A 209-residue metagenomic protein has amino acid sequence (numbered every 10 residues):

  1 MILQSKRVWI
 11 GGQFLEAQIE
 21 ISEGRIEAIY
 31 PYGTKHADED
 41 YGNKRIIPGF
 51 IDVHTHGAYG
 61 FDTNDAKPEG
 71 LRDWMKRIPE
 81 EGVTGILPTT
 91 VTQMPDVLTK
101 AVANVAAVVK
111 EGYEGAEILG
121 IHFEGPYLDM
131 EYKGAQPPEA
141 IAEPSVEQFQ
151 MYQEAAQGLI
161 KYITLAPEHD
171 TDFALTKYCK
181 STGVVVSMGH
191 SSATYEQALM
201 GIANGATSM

Functional and structural regions predicted by a protein language model:
M1-L3, G33-R72, K76: Replace "His-x-His-based motif
M1-T34: N-terminal metal-binding scaffold of metallo-dependent hydrolase/deaminase domains
K6, G24, N43, H54 (+4 more regions): Divalent metal-coordination and catalytic microenvironments
H56, R72-A101, A116-D129, A156-E168 (+2 more regions): Divalent metal-dependent hydrolysis catalytic cores, especially in the metallo-beta-lactamase
G57-E69, A135-A142, V185-G189: Active-site mouth loops of central-metabolism enzymes
T63, D96-A106, G134: Metal-dependent catalytic neighborhoods of phosphoester/phosphodiester hydrolases
M75, T99-A106, F149, T176: Generic structural signal for well-ordered alpha-helices, preferentially at hydrophobic/aromatic core positions
V108-K110, A142-S208: Histidine/acidic residue-rich metal-binding segments in metalloenzymes
